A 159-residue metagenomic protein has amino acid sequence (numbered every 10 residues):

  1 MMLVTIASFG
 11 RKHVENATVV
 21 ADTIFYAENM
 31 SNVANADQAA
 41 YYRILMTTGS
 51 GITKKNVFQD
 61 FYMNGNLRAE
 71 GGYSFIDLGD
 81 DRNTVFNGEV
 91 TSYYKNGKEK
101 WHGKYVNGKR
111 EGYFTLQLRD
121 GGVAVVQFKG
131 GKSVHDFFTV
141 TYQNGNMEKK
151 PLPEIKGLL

Functional and structural regions predicted by a protein language model:
T5-L159: Glycine/tyrosine- and acidic-biased, solvent-exposed loop/turn segments at the edges of beta-strands
